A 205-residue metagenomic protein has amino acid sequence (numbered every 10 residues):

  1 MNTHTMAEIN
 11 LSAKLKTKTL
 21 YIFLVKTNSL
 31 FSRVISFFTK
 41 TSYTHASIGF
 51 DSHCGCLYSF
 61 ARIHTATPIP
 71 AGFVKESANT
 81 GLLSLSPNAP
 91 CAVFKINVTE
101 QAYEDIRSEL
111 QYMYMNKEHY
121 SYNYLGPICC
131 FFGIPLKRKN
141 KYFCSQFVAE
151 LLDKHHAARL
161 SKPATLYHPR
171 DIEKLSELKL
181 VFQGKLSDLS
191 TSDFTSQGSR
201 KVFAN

Functional and structural regions predicted by a protein language model:
M1-N205: Cysteine-nucleophile amide-bond enzymes
